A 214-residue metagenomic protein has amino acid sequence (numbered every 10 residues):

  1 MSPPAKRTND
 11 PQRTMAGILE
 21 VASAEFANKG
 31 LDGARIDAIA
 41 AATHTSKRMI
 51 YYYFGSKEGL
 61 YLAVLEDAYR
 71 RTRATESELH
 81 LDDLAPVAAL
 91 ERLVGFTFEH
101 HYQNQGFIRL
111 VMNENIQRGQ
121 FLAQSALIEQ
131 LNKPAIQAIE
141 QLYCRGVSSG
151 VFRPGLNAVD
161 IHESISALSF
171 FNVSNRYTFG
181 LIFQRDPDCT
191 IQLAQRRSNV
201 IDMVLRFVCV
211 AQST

Functional and structural regions predicted by a protein language model:
S2-P3, F96-E99, Q103, K133-F152 (+1 more regions): C-terminal peripheral helix-coil segments that are non-catalytic and often amphipathic
T14-A22, I39, V64-A68, T72 (+1 more regions): Generic hydrophobic, amphipathic alpha-helix propensity
G17, E25-G59, A63-V64: Helix-turn-helix
I18-F26, T97, V204: Short hydrophobic clusters on alpha-helical segments that form packing/core surfaces in small helical domains
L19, Y61, L65, Y69 (+3 more regions): Amphipathic, non-transmembrane alpha-helical scaffold segments
N28-D32, N104, S149: Short coil/turn segments at alpha/beta junctions that flank glycine-rich nucleotide-binding fingerprints
V64-L93, A123, Q130: Amphipathic alpha-helical linker/stalk segments
A89, Q103-A126, R176-F183: Amphipathic alpha-helical segments used for helix-helix packing
